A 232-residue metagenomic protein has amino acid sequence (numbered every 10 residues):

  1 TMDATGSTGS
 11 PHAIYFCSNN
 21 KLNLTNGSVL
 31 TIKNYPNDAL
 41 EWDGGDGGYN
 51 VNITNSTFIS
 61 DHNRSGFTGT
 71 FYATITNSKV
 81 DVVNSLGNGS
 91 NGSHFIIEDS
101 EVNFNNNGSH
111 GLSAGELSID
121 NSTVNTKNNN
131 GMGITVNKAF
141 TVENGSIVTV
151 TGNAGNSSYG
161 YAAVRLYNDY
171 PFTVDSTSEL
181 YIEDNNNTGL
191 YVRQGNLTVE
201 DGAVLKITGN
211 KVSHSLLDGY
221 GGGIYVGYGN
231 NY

Functional and structural regions predicted by a protein language model:
T5-S18, K33-G47, T57-T70, K79-H94 (+5 more regions): Extracellular beta-strand/beta-solenoid scaffold signature
N19, G27, T123, A139 (+5 more regions): Tight coil/turn sites that cap or link beta-strands
K21, N50-N52: Short linear motifs in low-complexity or flexible loops
